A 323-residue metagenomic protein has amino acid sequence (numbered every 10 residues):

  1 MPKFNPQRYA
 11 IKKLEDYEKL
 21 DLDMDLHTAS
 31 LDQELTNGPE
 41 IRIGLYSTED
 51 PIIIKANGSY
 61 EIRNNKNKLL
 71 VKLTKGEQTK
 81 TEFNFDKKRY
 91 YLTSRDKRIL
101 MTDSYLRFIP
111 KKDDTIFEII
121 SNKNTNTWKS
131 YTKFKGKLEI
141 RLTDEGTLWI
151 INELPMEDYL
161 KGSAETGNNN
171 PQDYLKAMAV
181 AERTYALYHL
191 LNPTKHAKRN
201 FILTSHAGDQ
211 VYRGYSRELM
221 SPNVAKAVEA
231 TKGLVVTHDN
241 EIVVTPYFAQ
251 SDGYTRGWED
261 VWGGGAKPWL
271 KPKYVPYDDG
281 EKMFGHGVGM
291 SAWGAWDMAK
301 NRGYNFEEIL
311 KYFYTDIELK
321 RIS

Functional and structural regions predicted by a protein language model:
M1-S323: Conserved, single-site charged/polar hotspot
